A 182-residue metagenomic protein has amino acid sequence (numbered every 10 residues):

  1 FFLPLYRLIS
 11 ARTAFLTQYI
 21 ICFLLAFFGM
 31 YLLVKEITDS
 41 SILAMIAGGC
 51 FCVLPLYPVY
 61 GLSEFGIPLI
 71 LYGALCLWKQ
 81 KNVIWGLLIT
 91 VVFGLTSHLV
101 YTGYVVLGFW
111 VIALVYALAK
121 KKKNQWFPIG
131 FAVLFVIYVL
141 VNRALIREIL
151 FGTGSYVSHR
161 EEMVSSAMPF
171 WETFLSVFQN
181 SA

Functional and structural regions predicted by a protein language model:
F1-A26, G49, V53-E64, M163-S181: Membrane-interface coil-to-helix junctions
L3-I9, L33-D39, Q80, R160-E161: Short, exposed beta-strand "edge-strand" segments with a Pro/Gly-rich flavor and a Y/T-containing core
F23-E36, S40-W78, N82-L118, F127-L150: Membrane-embedded helix bundles of polyisoprenyl
K121: Acidic, mature catalytic/reactive cores of soluble proteins
N124: Short, charged, surface-exposed loops that flank catalytic or proteolytic processing sites
Y138-A182: Periplasmic/ER-lumenal interhelical loops and adjacent helix-loop junctions in multi-pass membrane proteins
